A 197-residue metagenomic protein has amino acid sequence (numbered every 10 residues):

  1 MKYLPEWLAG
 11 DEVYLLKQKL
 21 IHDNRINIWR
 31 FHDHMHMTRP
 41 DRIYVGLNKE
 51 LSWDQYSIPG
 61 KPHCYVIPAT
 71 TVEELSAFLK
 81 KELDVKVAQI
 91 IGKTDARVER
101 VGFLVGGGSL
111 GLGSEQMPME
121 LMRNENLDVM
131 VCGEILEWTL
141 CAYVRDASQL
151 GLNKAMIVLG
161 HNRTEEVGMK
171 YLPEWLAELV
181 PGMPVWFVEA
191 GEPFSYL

Functional and structural regions predicted by a protein language model:
M1-L197: Hydrophobic structural segments
